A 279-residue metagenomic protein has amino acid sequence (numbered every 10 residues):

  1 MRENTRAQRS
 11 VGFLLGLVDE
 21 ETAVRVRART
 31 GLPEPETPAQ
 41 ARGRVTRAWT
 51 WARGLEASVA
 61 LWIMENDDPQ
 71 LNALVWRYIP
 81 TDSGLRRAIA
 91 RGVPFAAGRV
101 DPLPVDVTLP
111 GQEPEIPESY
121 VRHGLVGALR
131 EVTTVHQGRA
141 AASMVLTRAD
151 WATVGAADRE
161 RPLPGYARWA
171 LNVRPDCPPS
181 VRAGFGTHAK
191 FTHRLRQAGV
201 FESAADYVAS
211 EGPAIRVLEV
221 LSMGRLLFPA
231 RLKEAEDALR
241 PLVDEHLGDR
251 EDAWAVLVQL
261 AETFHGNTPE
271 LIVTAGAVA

Functional and structural regions predicted by a protein language model:
M1-A279: Alpha-helical scaffold segments
